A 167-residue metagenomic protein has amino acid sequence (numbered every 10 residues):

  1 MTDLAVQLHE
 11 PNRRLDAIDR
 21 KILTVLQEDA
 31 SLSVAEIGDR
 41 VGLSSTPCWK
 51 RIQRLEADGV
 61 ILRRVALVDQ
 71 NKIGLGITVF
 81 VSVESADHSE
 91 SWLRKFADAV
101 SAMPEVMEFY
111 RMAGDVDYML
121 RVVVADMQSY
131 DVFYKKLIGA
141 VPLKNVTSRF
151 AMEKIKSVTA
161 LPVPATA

Functional and structural regions predicted by a protein language model:
M1-A167: A compositional/biophysical signature of low hydrophobicity enriched in polar/charged and small residues
